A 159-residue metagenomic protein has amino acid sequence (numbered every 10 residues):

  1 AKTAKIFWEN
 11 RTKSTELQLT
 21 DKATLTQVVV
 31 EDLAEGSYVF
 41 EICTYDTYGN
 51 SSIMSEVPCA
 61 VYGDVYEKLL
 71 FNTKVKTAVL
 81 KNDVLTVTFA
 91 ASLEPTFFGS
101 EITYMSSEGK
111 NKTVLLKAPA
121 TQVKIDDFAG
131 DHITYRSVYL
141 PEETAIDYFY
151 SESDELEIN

Functional and structural regions predicted by a protein language model:
A1, I53-T96, T144-N159: Pro/Thr/Ser/Gly-rich low-complexity, intrinsically disordered linker/stalk tracts
K2-T20, D83-A120: Extracellular low-complexity, O-glycosylation-prone stalks/linkers
T3-E56, V61-T73, M105-S107: Intrinsically disordered, glycine/charged-rich N-terminal periplasmic/extracytoplasmic linker segments that lie
F7, F40, Y48, F71 (+6 more regions): Phenylalanine-focused residue identity feature
D21-A23, L33-E35, L80-N82, L116-A118 (+1 more regions): Surface-exposed coil/turn segments at beta-strand junctions on protein surfaces, enriched
V28-E56, V123-I158: Beta-strand-rich modules
N72-V75, F89, P119-T121, H132-R136: Short C-terminal domain-edge/linker segments immediately following a structured domain
